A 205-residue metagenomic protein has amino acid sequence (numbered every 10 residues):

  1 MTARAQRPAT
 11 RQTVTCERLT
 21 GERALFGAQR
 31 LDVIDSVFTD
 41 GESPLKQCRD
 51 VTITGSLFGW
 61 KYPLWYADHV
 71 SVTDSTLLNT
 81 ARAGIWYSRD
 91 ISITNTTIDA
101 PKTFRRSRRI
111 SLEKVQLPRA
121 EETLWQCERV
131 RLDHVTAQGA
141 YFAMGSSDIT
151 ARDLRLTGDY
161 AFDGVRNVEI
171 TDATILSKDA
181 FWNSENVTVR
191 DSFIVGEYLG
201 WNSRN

Functional and structural regions predicted by a protein language model:
M1-N205: Long, distal/terminal scaffolding or interaction modules with repetitive or compositionally biased sequence
